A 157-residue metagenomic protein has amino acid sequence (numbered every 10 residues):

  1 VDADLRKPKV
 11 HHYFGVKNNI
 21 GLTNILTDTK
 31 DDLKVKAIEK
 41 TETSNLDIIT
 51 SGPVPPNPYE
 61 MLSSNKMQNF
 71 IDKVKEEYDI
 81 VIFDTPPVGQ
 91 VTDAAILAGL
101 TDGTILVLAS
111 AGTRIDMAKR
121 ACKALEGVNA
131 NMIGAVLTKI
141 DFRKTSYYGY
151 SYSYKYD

Functional and structural regions predicted by a protein language model:
V1-D157: P-loop NTP-binding module
